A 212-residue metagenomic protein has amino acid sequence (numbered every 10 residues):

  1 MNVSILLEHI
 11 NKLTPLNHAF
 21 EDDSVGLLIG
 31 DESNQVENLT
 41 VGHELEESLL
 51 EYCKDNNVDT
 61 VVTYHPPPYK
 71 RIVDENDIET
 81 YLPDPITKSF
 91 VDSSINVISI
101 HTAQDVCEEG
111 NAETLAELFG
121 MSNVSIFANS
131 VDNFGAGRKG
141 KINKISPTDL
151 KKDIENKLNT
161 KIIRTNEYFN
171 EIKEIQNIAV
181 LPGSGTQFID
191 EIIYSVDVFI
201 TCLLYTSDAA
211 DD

Functional and structural regions predicted by a protein language model:
M1-D208: Hydrophobic structural segments
D211-D212: Disulfide-stabilized cysteine-rich extracellular repeat microdomains
